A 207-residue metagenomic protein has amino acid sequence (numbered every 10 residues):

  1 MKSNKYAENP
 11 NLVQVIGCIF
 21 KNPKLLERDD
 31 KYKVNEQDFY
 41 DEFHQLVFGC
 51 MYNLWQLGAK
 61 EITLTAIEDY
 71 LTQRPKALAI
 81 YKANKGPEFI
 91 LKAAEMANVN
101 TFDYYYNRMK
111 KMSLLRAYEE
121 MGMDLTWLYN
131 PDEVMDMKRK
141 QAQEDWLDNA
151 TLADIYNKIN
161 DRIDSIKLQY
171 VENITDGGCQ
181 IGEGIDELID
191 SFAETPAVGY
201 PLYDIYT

Functional and structural regions predicted by a protein language model:
M1-L114: Noncatalytic partner-interaction/assembly domains of nucleic-acid and motor enzyme complexes, especially the accessory
E8, V34-Q37, D41, G86 (+3 more regions): Alpha-helix initiation/capping motif
L12, N22, L64, F102 (+3 more regions): Alpha-helix initiation and N-capping motif
E27-Y32, T63-T65, A83-K85, E120-M121 (+2 more regions): Short coil/turn segments at secondary-structure boundaries
D69-I174: Bacterial replisome coupling helices
L168-T207: The Walker A/P-loop phosphate-binding site
